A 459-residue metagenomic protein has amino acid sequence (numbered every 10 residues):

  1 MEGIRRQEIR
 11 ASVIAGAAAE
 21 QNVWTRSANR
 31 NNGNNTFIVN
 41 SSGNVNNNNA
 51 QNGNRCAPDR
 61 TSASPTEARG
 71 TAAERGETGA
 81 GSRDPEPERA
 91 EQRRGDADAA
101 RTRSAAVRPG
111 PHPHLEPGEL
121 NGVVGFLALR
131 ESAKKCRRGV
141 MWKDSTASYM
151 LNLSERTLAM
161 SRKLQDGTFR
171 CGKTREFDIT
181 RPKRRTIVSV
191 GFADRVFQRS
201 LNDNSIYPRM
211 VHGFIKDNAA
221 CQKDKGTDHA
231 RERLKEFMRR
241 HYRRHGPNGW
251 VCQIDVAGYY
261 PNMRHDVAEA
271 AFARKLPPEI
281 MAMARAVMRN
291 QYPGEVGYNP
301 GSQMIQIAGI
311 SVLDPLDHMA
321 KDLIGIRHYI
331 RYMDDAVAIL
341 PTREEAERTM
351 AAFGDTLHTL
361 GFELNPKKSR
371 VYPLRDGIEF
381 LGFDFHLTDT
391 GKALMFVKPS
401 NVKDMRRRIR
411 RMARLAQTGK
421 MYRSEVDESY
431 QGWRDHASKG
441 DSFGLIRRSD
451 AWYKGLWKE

Functional and structural regions predicted by a protein language model:
M1-E67: C-terminal, surface-exposed recognition/capping segments
N46-N48, Y149, Q222-D224, G301-I305 (+1 more regions): Conserved, non-catalytic sequence blocks in retroelement Pol enzymes and Pol-derived host proteins
T66-L158: Non-catalytic, polymerase-adjacent accessory regions of viral genome-replication enzymes
A68-A105, V190-G191, R195, R199 (+6 more regions): Right-hand nucleic-acid polymerase module
G110-E119, N202-P261: Active-site-proximal segment of RNA-dependent polymerases
K163, G167, E232-M333, V337-G354: Conserved polymerase palm-domain catalytic core
R184-I215, E295-K321: Conserved pre-motif C helix in the palm subdomain of viral-like polymerases
